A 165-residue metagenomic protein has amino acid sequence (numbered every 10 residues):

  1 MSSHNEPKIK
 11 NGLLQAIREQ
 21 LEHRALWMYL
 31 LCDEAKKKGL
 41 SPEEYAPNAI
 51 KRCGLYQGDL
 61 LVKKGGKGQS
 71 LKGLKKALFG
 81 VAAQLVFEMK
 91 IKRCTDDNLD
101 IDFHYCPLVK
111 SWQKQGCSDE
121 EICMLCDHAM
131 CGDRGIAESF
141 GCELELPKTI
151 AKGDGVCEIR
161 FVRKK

Functional and structural regions predicted by a protein language model:
M1-D127, E143-V156, V162-K165: N-terminal accessory segment detector
M124-A137: A conserved amphipathic terminal alpha-helix motif
F140: Conserved ATPase active-site switch/coordination loops adjacent to the nucleotide-binding site
